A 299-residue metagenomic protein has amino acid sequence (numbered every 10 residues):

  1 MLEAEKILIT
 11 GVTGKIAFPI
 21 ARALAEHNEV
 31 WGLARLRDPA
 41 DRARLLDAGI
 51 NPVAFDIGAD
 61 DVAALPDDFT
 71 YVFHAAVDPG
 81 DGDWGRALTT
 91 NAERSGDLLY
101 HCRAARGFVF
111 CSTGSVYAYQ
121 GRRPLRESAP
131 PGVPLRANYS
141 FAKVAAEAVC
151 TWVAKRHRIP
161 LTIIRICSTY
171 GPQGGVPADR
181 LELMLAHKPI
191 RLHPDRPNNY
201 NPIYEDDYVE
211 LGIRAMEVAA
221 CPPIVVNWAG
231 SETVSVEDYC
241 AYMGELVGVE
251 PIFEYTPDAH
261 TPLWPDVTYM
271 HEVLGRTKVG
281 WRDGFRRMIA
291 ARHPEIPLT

Functional and structural regions predicted by a protein language model:
L2, I7-E26: N-terminal Rossmann NAD(P)H-binding glycine-rich loop of SDR-like oxidoreductase domains
P39, I50-T90: NAD(P)H-binding glycine-rich loop region in Rossmannoid oxidoreductase-like domains and their noncatalytic homologs
G96-N138: Conserved Rossmann-fold NAD(P)-dependent oxidoreductase catalytic core, especially the SDR/UDP-sugar
P134-T162: Active-site Tyr-X1-5-Lys
T151-Y200, E205-D207, M243: NAD(P)-dependent short-chain dehydrogenase/reductase
T169-G171, L192-N199, I224-V234, T256-H260 (+1 more regions): Glycine-rich Rossmann NAD(P)(H)-binding loop
K188, L211-R214, V218-D258, D266-V267: Mid/C-terminal beta-alpha module of Rossmann-like enzyme folds, strongest in SDR-family dehydrogenases/epimerases
E205, S235-A241, Y255-R287, E295-T299: Conserved C-terminal active-site "lid" loop/helix of NAD(P)H-dependent oxidoreductases that clamps the redox cofactor
